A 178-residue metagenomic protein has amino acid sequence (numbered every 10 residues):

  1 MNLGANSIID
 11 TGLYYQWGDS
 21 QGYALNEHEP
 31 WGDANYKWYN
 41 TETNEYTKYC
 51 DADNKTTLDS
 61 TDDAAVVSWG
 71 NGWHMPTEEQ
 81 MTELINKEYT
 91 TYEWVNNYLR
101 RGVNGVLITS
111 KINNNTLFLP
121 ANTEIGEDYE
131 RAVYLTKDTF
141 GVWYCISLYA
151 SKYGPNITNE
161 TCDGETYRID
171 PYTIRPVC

Functional and structural regions predicted by a protein language model:
M1-C178: Conserved positions within compact, well-structured domain cores
